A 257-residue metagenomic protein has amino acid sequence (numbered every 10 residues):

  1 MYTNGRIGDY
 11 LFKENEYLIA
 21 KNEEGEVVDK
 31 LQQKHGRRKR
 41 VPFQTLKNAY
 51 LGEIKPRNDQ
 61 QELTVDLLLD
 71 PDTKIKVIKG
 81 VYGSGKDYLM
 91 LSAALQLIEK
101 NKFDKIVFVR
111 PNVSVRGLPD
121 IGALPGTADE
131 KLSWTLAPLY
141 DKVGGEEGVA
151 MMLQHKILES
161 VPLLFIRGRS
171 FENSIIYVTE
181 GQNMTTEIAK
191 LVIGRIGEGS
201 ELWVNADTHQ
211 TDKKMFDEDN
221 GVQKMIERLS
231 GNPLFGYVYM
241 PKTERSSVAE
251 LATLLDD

Functional and structural regions predicted by a protein language model:
M1, I7, T45, A49-V178 (+1 more regions): Conserved helicase motor core of SF1/SF2 NTP-dependent helicases
M1-Q44: Interdomain "pre-motor" coupling segment immediately N-terminal to P-loop NTPase/helicase cores
